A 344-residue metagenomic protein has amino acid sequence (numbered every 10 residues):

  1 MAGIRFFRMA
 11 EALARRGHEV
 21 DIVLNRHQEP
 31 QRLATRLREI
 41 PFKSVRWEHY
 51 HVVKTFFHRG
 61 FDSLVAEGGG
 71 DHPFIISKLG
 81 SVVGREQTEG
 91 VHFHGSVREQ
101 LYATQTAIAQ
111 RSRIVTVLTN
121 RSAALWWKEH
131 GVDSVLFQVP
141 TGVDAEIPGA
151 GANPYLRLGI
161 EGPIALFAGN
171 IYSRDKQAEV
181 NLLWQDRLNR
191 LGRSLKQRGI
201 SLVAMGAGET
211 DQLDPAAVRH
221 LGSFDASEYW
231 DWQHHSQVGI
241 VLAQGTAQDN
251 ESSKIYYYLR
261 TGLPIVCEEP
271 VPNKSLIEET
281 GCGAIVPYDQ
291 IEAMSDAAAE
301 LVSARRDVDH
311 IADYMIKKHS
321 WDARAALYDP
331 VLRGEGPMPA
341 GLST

Functional and structural regions predicted by a protein language model:
M1-E29, E48, R187-G199: N-terminal subdomain of nucleotide-sugar transferases
M1-I4, D175-L182, S227-W232, G239-Y257 (+1 more regions): Nucleotide-sugar-dependent
R5-R8, V143-Q212, S223: Conserved catalytic-core segment of nucleotide-activated headgroup transferases in glycan assembly
G68-V91: Active-site proximal beta-strand in glycosyltransferases
K78, V82-G84, G95-V117: Membrane-proximal helix-turn-helix segments that form the acceptor-binding/catalytic region of lipid-linked
Q110-R111, T116, A123-V143: Helix-loop-beta element that forms the nucleotide-linked donor phosphate-binding surface in glycosyltransferases
G206-T210, V218-H234, D289: Conserved active-site histidine-acidic residue motif and adjacent donor-binding/catalytic loop of glycosyltransferases
D289, A293, V302-P339: A charged, aromatic-enriched C-terminal amphipathic alpha-helix characteristic of glycosyltransferases across folds
